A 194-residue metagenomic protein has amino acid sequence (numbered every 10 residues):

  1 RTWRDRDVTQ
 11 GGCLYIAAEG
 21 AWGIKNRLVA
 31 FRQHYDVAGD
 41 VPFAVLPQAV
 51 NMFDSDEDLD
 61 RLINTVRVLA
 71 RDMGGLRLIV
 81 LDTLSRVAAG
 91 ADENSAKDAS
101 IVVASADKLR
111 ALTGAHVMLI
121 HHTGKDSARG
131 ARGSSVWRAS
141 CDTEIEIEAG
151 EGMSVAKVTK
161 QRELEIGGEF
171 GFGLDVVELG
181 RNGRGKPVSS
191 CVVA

Functional and structural regions predicted by a protein language model:
T2, R6-D92, K97, K108 (+2 more regions): Conserved inter-motif catalytic segment of the P-loop NTP-binding fold
R61-L62, F172, V193: Generic hydrophobic, helix-prone segments enriched in Leu/Val/Ile
L78, R86, K97-P187: Phosphate-binding/switch region of NTP-binding enzymes
K186-A194: A short, charged
